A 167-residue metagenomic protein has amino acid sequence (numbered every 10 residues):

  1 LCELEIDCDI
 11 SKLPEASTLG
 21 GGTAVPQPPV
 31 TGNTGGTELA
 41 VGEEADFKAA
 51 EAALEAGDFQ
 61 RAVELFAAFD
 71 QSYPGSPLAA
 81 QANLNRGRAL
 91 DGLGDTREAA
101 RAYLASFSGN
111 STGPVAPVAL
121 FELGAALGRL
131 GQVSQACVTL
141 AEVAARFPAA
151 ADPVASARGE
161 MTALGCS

Functional and structural regions predicted by a protein language model:
L1-A53: Acidic, proline-/serine-/threonine-rich low-complexity intrinsically disordered segments
D70-L78, F107-V115, A144-S156, S167: Short solvent-exposed coil/turn linkers within tandem alpha-helical repeat scaffolds
